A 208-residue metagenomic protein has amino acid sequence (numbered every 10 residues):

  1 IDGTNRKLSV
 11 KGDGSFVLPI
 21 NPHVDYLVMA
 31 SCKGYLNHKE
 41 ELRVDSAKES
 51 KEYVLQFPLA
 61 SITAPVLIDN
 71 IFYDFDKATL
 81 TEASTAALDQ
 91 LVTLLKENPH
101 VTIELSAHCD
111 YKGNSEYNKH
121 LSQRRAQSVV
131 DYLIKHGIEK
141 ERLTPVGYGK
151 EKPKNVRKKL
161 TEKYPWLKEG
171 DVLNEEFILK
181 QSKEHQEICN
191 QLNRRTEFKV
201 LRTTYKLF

Functional and structural regions predicted by a protein language model:
I1-D13: Short amphipathic beta-strand segments in non-cytosolic proteins
G14, P22-G34: A short, solvent-exposed beta-strand micro-motif common in secreted/extracellular proteins
G14-L18, Y53: Short strand-edge motifs at loop-to-beta-strand transitions and within beta-strands of extracellular beta-rich domains
D25, E52, V66-I68, N98-H100 (+2 more regions): Extracytoplasmic
L27-M29, Q56-P58, N70-F72, T102-S106 (+2 more regions): Soluble periplasmic/extracytoplasmic beta-strand elements of cell-envelope proteins
H38-N70: Extracellular beta-sheet/turn segments enriched in Thr/Pro/Gly and aliphatic residues
Y73-A107, V130, I134, N190-Q191 (+1 more regions): Periplasmic peptidoglycan-binding/anchoring modules of Gram-negative envelope and division proteins
H108-F208: Periplasmic OmpA-like peptidoglycan-binding domain that tethers envelope proteins to the cell wall
